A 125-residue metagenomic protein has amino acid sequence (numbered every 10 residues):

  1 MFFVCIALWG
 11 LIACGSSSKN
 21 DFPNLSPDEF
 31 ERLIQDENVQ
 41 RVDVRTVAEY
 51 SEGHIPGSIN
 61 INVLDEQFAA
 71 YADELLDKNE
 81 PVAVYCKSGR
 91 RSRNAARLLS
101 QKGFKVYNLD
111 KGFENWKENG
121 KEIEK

Functional and structural regions predicted by a protein language model:
M1-C5, W9-L33, V39, A48-P81 (+1 more regions): Rhodanese-like catalytic fold shared by cysteine-dependent sulfurtransferases and DSP/PTP-type phosphatases
R41-D43: Structural scaffold elements adjacent to functional motifs in cytosolic proteins
Y85: Short, surface-exposed ligand- or partner-binding patches at beta-edge/loop junctions that are enriched in aromatics
